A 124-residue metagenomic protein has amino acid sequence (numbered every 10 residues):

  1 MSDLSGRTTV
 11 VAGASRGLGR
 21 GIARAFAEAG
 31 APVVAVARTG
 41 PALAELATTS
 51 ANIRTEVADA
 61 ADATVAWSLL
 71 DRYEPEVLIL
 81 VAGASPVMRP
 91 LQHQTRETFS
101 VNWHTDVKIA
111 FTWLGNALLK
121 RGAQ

Functional and structural regions predicted by a protein language model:
M1-V10: Flexible N-terminal pre-Rossmann segment of NAD(P)-dependent oxidoreductases
T8, S15-R16: Conserved glycine-rich cofactor-binding loop
A29-E45: Conserved glycine-rich Rossmann-like NAD(P)H-binding loop of the short-chain dehydrogenase/reductase
T49-A63: Rossmann-fold cofactor-recognition segment
A61-E74: Conserved Rossmann-fold cofactor-binding substructure of NAD(P)-dependent oxidoreductases
D71, T105-Q124: Amphipathic alpha-helical dimer-interface segment in Rossmann-like NAD(P)H-dependent oxidoreductases
V81-M88: Conserved NAD(P)H cofactor-binding loop of Rossmann-fold oxidoreductase domains
Q92-T112: Catalytic Tyr-X3-Lys loop
